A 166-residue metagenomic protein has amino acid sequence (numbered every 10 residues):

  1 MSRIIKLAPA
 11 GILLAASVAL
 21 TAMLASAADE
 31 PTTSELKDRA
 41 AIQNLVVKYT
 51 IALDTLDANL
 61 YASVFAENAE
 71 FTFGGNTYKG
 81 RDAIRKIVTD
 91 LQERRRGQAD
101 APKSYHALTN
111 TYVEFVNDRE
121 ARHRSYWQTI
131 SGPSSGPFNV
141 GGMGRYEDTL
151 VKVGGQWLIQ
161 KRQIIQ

Functional and structural regions predicted by a protein language model:
M1-L13: Bacterial N-terminal signal peptides that target proteins for export
A10-A22: Bacterial N-terminal signal peptides
L24-T55, N59-S63: Short, low-complexity N-terminal intrinsically disordered segments enriched in polar/charged residues
A27-T33, G97-Q166: A beta-strand edge to alpha-helix "cap/lid" segment located at domain peripheries
D38, I42, D54, T77 (+2 more regions): Aromatic-acidic/polar surface patches that form glycan- and anion
A58-W127: A solvent-exposed, acidic/Ser-Thr-rich amphipathic alpha-helical stretch
